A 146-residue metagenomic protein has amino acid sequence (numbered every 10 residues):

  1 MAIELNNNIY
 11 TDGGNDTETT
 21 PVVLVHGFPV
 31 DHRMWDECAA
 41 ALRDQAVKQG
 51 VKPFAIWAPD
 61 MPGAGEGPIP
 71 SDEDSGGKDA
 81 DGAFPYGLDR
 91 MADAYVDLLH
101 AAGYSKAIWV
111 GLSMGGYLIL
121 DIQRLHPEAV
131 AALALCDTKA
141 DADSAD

Functional and structural regions predicted by a protein language model:
A2-D12, E37-V110: Active-site loop/oxyanion-hole signature of alpha/beta-hydrolase fold enzymes
T17-E18, K48-F54, E128-A129: Short helix-terminating capping/connector loops at secondary-structure junctions
T19-G27: Short beta-strand element of the alpha/beta-hydrolase
V25, P59-M61, C136: Alpha/beta-hydrolase
G27-V30, S113: Active-site glycine-rich loops that stabilize anionic/oxyanionic intermediates across multiple enzyme folds
V30-D31, A64-G67, D141: Active-site loop signature of alpha/beta-hydrolase-fold enzymes
V30-R33, E37, Y117: Short alpha-helical
S105-S144: Conserved hydrolase catalytic core segment
